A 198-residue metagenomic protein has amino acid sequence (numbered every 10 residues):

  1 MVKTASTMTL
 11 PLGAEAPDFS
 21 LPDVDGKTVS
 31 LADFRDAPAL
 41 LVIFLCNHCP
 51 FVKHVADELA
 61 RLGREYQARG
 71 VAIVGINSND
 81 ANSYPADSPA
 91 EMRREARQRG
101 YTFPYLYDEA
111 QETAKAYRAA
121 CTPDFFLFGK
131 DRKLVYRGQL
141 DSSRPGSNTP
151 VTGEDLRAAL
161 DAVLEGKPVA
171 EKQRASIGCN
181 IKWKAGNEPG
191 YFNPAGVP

Functional and structural regions predicted by a protein language model:
M1-Q173, N187-P198: Chalcogenol-based redox active-site neighborhoods
A175-N187: A short, charged, Gly/Pro-tolerant segment at domain boundaries
